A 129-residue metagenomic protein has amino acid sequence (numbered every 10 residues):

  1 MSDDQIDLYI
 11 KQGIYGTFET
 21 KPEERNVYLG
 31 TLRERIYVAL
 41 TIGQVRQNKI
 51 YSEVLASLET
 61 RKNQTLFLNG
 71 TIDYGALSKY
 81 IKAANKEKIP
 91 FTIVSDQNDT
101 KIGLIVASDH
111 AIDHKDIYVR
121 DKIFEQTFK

Functional and structural regions predicted by a protein language model:
M1-V45: N-terminal, charge-rich interaction modules
S2-D7, K11, E53, T60 (+1 more regions): N-terminal targeting/trafficking signals and adjacent low-complexity tails
G30-T31, L58-E59, D96-N98: Solvent-exposed alpha-helices and their adjacent loops that cap or buttress functional pockets in soluble metabolic
A39-T60: Extended, non-globular alpha-helical segments
Y51, L77-Y80: Conserved strand-to-helix beginnings and helix N-cap segments that scaffold or border functional pockets
L58, K62-D73: Extracellular/luminal Protease-associated
I72-G75, N98: Gly/Ser/Thr-rich loops at beta-strand to alpha-helix junctions that form or flank small-molecule/cofactor-binding
I81-K129: Short basic, glycine-rich beta-strand/loop surfaces that mediate nucleic-acid
